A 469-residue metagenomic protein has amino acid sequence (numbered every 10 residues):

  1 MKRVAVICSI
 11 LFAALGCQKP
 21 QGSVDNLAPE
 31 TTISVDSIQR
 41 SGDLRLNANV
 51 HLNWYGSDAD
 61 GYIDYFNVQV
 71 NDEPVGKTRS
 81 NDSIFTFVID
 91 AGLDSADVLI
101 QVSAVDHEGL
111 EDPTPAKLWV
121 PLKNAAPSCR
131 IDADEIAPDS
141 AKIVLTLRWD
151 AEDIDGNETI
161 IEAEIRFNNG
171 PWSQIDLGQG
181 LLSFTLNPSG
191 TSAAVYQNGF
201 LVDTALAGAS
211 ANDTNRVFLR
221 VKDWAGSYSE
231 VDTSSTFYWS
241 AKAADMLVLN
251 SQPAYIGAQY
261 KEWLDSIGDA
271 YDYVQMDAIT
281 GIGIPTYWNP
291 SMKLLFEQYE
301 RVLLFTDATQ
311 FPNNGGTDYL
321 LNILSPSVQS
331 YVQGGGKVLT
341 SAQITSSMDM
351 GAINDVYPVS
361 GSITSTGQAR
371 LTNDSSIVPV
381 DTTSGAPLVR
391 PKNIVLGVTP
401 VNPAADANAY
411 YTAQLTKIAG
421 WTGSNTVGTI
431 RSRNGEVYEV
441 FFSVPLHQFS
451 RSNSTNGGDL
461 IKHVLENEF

Functional and structural regions predicted by a protein language model:
M1, V6-R40, Y228, F469: Bacterial Sec-dependent N-terminal signal peptides
D25-E30, P121-C129, Y238-D245: Extracellular interdomain linker/stem segments of modular secreted and single-pass surface proteins
G56, A104, A151, V221-D223: Conserved structural position at the C-terminal beta-strand of extracellular beta-sandwich adhesion modules
S57-N71, E152-P171: Solvent-exposed loop/turn segments flanking beta-strands in beta-repeat/beta-sandwich domains
I89-D97, A205-D213: Surface-exposed, short loops/turns at beta-strand junctions within beta-sandwich domains
I256-G351: Helical hinge/lid and interdomain linker segments adjacent to catalytic or ligand-binding clefts that mediate domain
T309-V401, D406: A glycine-rich, often tryptophan-bearing local segment used as a flexible ligand/cofactor-contacting loop or short
Q368-S450: Catalytic beta-strand/loop cores that center a nucleophilic Ser/Cys/Thr and support acyl-enzyme chemistry
